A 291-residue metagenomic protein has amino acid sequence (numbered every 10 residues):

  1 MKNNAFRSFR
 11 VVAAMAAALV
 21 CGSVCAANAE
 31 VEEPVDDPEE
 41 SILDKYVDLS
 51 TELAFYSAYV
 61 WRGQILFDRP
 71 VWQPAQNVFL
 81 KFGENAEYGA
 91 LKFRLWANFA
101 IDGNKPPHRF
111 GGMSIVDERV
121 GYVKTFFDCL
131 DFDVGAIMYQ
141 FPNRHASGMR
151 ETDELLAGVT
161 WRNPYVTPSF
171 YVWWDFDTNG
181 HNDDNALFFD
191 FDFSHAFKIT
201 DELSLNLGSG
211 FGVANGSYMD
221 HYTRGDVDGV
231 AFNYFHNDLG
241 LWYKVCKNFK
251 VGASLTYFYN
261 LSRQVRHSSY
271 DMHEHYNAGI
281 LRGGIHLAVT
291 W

Functional and structural regions predicted by a protein language model:
M1-D48: Cleavable N-terminal export/targeting peptides
K45-V47, D68-P74, G112-V116, M149-L155 (+3 more regions): Residues that define the transmembrane beta-barrel architecture of outer-membrane proteins
F55-W61, L95-G103, K124, M138-P142 (+6 more regions): Transmembrane beta-strands of outer-membrane beta-barrel pores
W61-F67, G103-M113, R144-T152, N179-L187 (+2 more regions): Outer-membrane beta-barrel translocator domains and adjoining extracellular loop/strand segments of Gram-negative
G83-F93, F127-V134, P164-F170, D201-L205 (+1 more regions): Repeated loop/turn-to-beta-strand initiation elements of outer-membrane beta-barrel proteins
E84-R150, L261-V265, H275: Surface-exposed loop and membrane-interface regions of Gram-negative outer-membrane beta-barrel proteins
T152-H236, G240-Y243, T256, V289: Detector for outer-membrane/organellar transmembrane beta-barrel domains, recognizing the amphipathic beta-strand
N237-W291: Predominantly the C-terminal beta-signal and adjacent terminal strand-loop region of outer-membrane beta-barrel
